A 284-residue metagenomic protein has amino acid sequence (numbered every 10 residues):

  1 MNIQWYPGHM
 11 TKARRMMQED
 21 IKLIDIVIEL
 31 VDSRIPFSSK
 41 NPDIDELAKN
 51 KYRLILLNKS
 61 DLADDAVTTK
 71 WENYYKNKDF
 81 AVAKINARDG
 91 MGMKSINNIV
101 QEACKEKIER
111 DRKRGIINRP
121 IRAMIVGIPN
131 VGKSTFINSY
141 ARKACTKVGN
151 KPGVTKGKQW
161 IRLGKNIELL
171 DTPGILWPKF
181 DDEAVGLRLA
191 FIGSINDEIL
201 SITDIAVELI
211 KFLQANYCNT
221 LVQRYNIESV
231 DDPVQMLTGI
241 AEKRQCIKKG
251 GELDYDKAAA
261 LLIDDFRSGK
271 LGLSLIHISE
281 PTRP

Functional and structural regions predicted by a protein language model:
M1-I26, R34-D43, L47-R53, S60 (+3 more regions): Helix-rich effector regions associated with P-loop NTPase G domains
E29, I55-L57, I125: Structural beta-sheet core signal
A63-R122: Canonical P-loop GTPase G-domain recognition
P120, K143, K158: Short coil/loop residues immediately preceding or within conserved phosphate-binding loops of NTP-utilizing enzyme
A123-R142: Glycine-rich phosphate-binding P-loop
E280-P284: Short "domain-exit" segments at the C-terminal end of structured domains
